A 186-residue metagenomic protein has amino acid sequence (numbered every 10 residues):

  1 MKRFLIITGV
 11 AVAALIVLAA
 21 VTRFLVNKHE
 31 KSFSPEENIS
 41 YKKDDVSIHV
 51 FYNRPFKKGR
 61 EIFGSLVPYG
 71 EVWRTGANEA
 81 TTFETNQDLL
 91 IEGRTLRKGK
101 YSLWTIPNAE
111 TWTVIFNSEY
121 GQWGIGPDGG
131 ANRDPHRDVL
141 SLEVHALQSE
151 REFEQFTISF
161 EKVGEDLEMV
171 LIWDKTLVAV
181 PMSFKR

Functional and structural regions predicted by a protein language model:
M1-F4: Positively charged n-region of N-terminal signal peptides that target proteins for export
I7-R23: Hydrophobic membrane-insertion alpha-helices, especially the h-region of bacterial N-terminal signal peptides
F24-Y41: Ser/Thr/Pro/Gly-rich low-complexity linker/stalk segments immediately outside membranes or between
E37-K43, F83, Q87-L90, L171: Short acidic-hydrophobic surface loop/beta-edge motif
S40-P68: Short extracytoplasmic
T75-P127: Mid-length scaffold segments of soluble, non-membrane domains
W123-E165: Surface-exposed, gly/pro-biased binding rims or lids
S159, L167-K175: Short, exposed beta-strand-loop hairpins at the edges of beta-sheets in extracellular/periplasmic proteins
